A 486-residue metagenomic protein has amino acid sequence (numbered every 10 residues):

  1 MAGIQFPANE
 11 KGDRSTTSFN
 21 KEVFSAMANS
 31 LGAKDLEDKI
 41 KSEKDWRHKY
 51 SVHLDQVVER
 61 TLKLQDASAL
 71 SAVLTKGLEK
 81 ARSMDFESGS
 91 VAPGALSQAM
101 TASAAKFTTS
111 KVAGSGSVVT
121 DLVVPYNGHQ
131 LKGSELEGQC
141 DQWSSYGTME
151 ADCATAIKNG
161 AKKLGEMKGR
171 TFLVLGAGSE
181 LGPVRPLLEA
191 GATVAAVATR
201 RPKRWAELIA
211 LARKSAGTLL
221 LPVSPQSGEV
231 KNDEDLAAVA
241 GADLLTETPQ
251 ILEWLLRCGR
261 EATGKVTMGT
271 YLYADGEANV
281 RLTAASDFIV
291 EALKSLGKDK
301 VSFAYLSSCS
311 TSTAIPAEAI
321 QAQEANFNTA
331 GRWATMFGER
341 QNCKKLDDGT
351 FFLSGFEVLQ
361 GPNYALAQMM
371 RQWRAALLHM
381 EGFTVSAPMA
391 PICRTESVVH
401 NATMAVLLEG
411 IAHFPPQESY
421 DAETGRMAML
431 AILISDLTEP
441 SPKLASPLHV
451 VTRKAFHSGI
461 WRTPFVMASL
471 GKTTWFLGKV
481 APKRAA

Functional and structural regions predicted by a protein language model:
M1-A2, A8-K11, W205-L256: Extended charged low-complexity segments that act as oligomerization/scaffolding linkers
M1-T61: Non-catalytic protein-protein interaction scaffold segments in large eukaryotic complex-forming proteins
E37-A151: Low-complexity, highly charged intrinsically disordered N-terminal segments that act as targeting/localization
T155-L211: Secondary-structure-rich domain cores
G182-L188, P202-I209, E277-D287, T313-A319: A short acidic (Asp/Glu
G191-A196, R213-T218, E261, D287-Y305 (+1 more regions): Structural alpha-beta junctions
E234-S312: Extended alpha-helical scaffolding regions
S302-A486: Long, contiguous domain-sized segments
